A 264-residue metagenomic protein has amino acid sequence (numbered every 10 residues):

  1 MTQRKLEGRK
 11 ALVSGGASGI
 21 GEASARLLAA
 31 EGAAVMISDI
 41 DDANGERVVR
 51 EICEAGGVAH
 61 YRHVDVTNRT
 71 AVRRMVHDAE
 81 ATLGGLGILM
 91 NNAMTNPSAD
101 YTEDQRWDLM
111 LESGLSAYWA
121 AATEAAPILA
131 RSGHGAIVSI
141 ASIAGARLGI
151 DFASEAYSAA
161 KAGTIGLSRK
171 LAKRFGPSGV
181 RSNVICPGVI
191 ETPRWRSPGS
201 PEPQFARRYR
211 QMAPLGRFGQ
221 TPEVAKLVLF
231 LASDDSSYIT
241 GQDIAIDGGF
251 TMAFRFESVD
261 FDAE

Functional and structural regions predicted by a protein language model:
T2, T240-E264: Short C-terminal tail/terminal secondary-structure segment of NAD(P)H-dependent dehydrogenase/reductase domains
R4-M36: Canonical Rossmann dinucleotide-binding motif of NAD(H)/NADP(H)-dependent dehydrogenases/reductases, specifically
R73, M94-L109, D151-A156, R196-S200 (+1 more regions): Conserved mid-core segment of classical short-chain dehydrogenase/reductases
T95, E103-A120, V138, T164 (+1 more regions): Catalytic Tyr-X3-Lys loop
S113-R131, A172-K173, P177: Amphipathic alpha-helical dimer-interface segment in Rossmann-like NAD(P)H-dependent oxidoreductases
H134, G176, R181, I239-G241: Short, small/polar-rich loop/turn modules that mediate ligand/substrate recognition or access, typified
V138-G163, S168-P177, V189: Catalytic loop of short-chain dehydrogenase/reductase
V184, Q204-D235, I239, I246-G248: C-terminal helical subdomain
